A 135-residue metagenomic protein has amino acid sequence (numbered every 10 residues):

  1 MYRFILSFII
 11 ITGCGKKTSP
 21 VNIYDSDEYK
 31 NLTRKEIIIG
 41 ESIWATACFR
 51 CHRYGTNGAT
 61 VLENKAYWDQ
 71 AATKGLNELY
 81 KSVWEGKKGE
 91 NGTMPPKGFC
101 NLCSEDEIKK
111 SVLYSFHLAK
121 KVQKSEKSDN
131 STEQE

Functional and structural regions predicted by a protein language model:
M1-S7: Sec-dependent signal peptide recognition, specifically the positively charged N-region followed immediately by
F8, S42-A45, K88, K97: Processing junctions and N-termini across compartments
T12-G13: C-terminal motif of bacterial Sec signal peptides marking the signal peptidase cleavage site
T18-S42, N57-Y67: Electrostatic cytochrome c docking/interface patches
I39, I43, Y67, E78 (+1 more regions): Extracytoplasmic/secreted proteins, especially bacterial periplasmic and envelope-associated proteins
W44-G55, V83, S111, S115: The canonical Cys-X-X-Cys-His
R50-S82: Gly/Gly-Pro-rich "capping" loops immediately C-terminal to redox-active cysteine motifs in periplasmic/lumenal
S82-K109, S115-E135: Axial heme c-ligation environment in periplasmic c-type cytochrome domains
